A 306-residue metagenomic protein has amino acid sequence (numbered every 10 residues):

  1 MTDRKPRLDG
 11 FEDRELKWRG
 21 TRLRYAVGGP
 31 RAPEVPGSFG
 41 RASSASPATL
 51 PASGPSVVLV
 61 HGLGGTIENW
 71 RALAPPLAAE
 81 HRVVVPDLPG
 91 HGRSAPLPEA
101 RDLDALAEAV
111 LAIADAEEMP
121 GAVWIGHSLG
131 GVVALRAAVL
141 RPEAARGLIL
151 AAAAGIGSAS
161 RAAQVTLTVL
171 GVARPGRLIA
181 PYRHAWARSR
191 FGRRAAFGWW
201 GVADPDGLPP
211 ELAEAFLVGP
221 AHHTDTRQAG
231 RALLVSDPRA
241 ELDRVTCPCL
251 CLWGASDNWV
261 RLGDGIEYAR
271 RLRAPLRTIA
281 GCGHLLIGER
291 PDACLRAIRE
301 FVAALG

Functional and structural regions predicted by a protein language model:
A26-A42, T49-R93: Conserved HGGG/HGGXW glycine-rich cap/lid loop of the alpha/beta-hydrolase fold
A105-A122: Conserved acidic catalytic loop of the alpha/beta-hydrolase fold
G126, G130, A134: Gly/Ala-rich beta-loop-alpha elbow adjacent to hydrolase catalytic centers
V139, R146-I179: Flexible "cap/lid" loop of the alpha/beta hydrolase fold
R183-R244: Conserved alpha/beta-hydrolase catalytic His-Asp/Glu region
V245, C251-W253: Short beta-strand/loop motif that positions the catalytic acidic residue of the alpha/beta-hydrolase fold
S256-V260: Acidic catalytic loop of the alpha/beta-hydrolase fold
C282-L295: Catalytic histidine-centered segment of alpha/beta-hydrolase-like enzymes
